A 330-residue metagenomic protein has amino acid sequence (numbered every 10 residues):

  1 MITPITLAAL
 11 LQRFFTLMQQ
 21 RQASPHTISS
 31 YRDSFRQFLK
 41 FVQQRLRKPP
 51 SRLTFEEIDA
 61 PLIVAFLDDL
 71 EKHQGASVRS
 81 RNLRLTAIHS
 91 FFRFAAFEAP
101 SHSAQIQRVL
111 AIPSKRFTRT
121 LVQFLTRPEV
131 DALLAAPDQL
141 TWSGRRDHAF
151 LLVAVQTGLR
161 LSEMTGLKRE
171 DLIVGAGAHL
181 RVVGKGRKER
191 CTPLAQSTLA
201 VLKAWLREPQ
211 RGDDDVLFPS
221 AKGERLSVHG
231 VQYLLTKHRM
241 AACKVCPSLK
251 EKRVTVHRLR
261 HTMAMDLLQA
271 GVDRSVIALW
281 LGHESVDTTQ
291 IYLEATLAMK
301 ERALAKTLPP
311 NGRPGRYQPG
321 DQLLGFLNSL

Functional and structural regions predicted by a protein language model:
M1-L330: Conserved catalytic core of the tyrosine transesterase superfamily
